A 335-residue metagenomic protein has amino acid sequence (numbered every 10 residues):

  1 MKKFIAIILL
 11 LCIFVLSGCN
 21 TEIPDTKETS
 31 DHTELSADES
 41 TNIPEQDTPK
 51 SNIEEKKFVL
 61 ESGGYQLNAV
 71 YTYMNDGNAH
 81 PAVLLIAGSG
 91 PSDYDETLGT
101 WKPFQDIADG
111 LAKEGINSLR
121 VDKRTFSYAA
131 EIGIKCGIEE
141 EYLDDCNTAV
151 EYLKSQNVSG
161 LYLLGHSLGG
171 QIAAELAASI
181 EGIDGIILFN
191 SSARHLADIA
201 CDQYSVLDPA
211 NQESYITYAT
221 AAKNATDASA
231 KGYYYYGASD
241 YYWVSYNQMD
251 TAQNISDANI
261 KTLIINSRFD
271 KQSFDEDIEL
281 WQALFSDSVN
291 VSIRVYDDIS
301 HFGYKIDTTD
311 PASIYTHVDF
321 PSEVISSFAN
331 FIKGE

Functional and structural regions predicted by a protein language model:
I43-N78: N-terminal cap/lid segment of alpha/beta-hydrolase-fold proteins
D76-G110: Short, surface-exposed "cap/lid" segments of acyl-processing enzymes
P103-Y128: Conserved alpha/beta-hydrolase
K135-S155: Alpha/beta-hydrolase active-site loop
I187-I255: Accessory cap/linker subdomain of secreted extracellular hydrolases
A258, I264-N266: Short beta-strand/loop motif that positions the catalytic acidic residue of the alpha/beta-hydrolase fold
K271-D277: Conserved alpha/beta-hydrolase "acid-adjacent" motif
I299-F302, D307-E335: Catalytic active-site module of serine/aspartate enzymes centered on a nucleophile-bearing elbow/loop
